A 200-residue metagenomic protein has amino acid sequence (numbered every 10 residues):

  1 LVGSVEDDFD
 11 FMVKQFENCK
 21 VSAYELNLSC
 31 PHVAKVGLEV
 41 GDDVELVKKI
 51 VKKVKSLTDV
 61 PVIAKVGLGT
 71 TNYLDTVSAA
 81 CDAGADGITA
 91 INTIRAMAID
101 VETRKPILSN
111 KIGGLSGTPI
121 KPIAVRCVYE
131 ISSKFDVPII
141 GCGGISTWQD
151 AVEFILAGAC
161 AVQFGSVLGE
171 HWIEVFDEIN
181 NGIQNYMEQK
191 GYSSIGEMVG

Functional and structural regions predicted by a protein language model:
L1: Glycine-rich, acidic loop regions that bind phosphate or pyrophosphate groups
S4-I140, S146-F164: Alpha/beta enzyme core
I99-G113, I155, V167-Y192: C-terminal helical cap(s) of enzyme catalytic domains, especially alpha/beta-barrels
G196-G200: A short, charged, Gly/Pro-tolerant segment at domain boundaries
